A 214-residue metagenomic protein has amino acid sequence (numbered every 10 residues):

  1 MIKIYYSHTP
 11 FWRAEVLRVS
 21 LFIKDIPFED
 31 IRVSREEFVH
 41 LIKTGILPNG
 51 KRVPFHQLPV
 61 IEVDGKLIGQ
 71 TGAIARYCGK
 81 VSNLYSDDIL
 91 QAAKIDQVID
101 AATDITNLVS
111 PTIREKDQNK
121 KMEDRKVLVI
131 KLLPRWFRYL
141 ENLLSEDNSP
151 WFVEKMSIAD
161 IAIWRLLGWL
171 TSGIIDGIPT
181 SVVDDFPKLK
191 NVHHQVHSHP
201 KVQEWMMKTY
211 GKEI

Functional and structural regions predicted by a protein language model:
M1, Q195-I214: C-terminal helix/juxtamembrane-tail motif
M1-V127, K131, E146, W151-K155: GST-like domain detector, emphasizing the conserved glutathione-binding G-site in the N-terminal thioredoxin-like
L17, L132-W136, L166, L189-V192: Alpha-helical packing segments of well-folded alpha/beta enzyme cores
A73, K188, K201: Residue-level recognition of oxygen-bearing side chains
A75, G79, D96-I99, S110 (+3 more regions): Non-transmembrane alpha-helical segments in soluble domains of secreted/periplasmic/extracellular proteins
I95, W151-I178, V182-K190, V196: GST superfamily/GST-like fold recognition
T106-I113, W169, I174, E204: Short amphipathic alpha-helical interaction/hinge segments
